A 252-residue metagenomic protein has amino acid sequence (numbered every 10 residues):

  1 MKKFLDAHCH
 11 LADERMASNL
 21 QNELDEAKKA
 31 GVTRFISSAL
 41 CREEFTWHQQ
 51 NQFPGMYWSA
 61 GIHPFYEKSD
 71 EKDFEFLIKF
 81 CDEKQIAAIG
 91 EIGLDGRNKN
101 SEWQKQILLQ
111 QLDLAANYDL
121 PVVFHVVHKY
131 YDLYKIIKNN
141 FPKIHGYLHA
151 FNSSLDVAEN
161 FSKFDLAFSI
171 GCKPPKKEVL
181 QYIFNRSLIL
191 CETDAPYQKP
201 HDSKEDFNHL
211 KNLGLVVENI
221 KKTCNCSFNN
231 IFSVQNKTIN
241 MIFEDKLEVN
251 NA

Functional and structural regions predicted by a protein language model:
M1-A252: Mid-domain alpha/beta scaffold segments of enzyme catalytic cores
